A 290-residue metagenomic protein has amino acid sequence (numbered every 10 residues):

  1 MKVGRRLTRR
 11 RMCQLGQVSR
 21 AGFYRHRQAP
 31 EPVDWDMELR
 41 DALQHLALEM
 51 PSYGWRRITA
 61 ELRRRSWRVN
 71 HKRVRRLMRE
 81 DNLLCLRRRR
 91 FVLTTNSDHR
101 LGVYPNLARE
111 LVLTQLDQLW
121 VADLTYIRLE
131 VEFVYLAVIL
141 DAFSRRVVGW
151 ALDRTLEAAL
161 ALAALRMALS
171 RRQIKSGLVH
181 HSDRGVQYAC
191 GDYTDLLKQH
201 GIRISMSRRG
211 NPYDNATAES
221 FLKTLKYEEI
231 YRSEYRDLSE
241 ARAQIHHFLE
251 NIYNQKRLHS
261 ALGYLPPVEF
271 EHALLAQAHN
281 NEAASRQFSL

Functional and structural regions predicted by a protein language model:
M1-L290: Charged DNA-binding/catalytic regions of mobile-element recombinases
